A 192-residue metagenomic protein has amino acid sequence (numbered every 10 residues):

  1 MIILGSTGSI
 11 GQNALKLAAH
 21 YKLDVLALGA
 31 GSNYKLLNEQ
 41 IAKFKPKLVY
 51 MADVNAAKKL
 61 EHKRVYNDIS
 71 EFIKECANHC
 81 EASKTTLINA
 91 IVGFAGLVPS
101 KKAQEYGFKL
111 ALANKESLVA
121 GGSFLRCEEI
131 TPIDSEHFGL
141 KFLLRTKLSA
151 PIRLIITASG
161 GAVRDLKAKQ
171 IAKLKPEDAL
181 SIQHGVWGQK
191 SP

Functional and structural regions predicted by a protein language model:
M1-F94: N-terminal glycine-/serine-/threonine-rich beta1-alpha1-beta2 phosphate-ribose binding loop of Rossmann-like
G5, G29, A90, A113 (+2 more regions): Short beta-strand segments
N13-Y21, E39-Q40, A120-I130, L143-T146: Active-site-proximal loop->helix
V49-Y50, L110-L112: Short hydrophobic alpha-helical runs that function as membrane-insertion/retention elements
A56-K58, S117-G121, H137-G139, A162-V163: Short gly/pro/ser/thr-enriched loop/turn and capping motifs at secondary-structure boundaries
L60, G93-Y106, A113-T131: Rossmann-fold NAD(P)-binding glycine/threonine-rich loop
L125-H137, I152-L154: Rossmann-fold dehydrogenase core element
G139, L143-P192: Conserved anion/nucleotide-ligand pocket segment
